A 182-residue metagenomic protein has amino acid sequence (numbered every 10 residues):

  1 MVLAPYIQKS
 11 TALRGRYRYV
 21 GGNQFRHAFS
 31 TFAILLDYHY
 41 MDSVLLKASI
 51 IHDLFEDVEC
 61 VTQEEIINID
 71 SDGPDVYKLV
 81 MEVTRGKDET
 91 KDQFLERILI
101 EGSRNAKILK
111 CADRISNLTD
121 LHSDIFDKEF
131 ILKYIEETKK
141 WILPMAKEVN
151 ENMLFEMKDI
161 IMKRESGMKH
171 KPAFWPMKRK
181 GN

Functional and structural regions predicted by a protein language model:
M1-N182: Active-site helical microenvironments for divalent-metal-assisted chemistry
